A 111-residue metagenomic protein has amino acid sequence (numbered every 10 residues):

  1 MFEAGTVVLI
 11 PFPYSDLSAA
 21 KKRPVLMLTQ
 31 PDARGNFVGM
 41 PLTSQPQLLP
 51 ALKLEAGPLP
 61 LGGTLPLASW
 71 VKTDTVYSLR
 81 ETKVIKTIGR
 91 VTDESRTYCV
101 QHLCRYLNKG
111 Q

Functional and structural regions predicted by a protein language model:
S18-K21, M27-L59: Compact nucleic-acid interaction/catalytic patches
R23, T29-P31, V84-R90: Short secondary-structure transition/capping segments
L61-Q111: C-terminal terminal-subdomain/extension
